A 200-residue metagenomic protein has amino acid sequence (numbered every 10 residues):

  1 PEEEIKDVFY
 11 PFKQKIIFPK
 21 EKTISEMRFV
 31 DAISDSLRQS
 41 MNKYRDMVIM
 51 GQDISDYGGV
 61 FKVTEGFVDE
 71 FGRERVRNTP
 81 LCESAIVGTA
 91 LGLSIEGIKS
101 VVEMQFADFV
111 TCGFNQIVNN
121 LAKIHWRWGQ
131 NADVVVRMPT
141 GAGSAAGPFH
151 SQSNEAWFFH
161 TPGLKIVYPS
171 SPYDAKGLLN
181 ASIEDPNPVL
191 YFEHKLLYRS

Functional and structural regions predicted by a protein language model:
E2-R199: Thiamine diphosphate
